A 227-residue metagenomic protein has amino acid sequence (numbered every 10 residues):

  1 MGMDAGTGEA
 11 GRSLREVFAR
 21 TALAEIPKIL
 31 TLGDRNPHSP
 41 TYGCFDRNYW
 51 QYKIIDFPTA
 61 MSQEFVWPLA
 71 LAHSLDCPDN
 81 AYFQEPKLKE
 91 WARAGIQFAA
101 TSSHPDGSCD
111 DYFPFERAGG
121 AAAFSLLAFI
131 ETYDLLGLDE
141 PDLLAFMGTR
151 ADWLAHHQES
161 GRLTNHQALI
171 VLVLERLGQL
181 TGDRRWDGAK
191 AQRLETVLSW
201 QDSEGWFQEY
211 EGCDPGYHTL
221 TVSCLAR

Functional and structural regions predicted by a protein language model:
M1-R162, A168-E175, A191, D202: Extracellular glycan-targeting catalytic surfaces
I170-R227: A compositional/structural signature marking long, glycine- and acidic/polar-rich segments with frequent tryptophans
